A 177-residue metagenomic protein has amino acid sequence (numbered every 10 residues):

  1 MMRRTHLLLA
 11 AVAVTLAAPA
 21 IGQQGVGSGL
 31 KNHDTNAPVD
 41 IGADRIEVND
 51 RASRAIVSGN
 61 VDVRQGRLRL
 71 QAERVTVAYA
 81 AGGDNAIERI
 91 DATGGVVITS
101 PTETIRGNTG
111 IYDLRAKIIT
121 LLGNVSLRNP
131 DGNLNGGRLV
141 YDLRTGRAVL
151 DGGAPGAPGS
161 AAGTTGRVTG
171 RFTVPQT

Functional and structural regions predicted by a protein language model:
M1-T177: Mature-chain termini and adjacent capping regions
